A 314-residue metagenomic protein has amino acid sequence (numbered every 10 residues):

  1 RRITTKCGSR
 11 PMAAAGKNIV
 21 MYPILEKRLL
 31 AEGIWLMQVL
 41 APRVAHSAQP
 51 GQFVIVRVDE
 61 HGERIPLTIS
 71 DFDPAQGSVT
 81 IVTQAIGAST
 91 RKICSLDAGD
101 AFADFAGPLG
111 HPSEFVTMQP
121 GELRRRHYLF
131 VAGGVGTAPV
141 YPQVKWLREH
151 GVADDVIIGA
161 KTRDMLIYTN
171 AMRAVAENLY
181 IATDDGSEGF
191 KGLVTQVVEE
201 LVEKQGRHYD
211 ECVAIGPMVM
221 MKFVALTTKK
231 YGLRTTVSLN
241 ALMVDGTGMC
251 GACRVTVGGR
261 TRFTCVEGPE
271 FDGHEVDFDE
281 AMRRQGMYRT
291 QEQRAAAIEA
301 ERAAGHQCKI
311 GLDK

Functional and structural regions predicted by a protein language model:
R1-A14: N-terminal amphipathic/basic-hydrophobic helices that include classical n-h-c signal peptides and signal-anchor
A13-D100: Ferredoxin-reductase
V56, D104-F105, V255: A generic structural signal for residues embedded in beta-strands
D59, G107-P108, G258: Short, surface-exposed secondary-structure boundary micro-motifs
G62-D71, L109-P120, C265: Short, Lys/Arg- and Gly-enriched loop/turn segments at beta-strand edges
R91-V244: FNR/FR-type flavoprotein reductase catalytic core
T137-P139, M218-V219, N240-E270, G305-L312: Local cysteine-cluster metal-coordination motifs and their immediate loop/turn environment, predominantly Fe-S cluster
F263-E267, F271-K314: Short Fe-S-cluster ligation motifs
